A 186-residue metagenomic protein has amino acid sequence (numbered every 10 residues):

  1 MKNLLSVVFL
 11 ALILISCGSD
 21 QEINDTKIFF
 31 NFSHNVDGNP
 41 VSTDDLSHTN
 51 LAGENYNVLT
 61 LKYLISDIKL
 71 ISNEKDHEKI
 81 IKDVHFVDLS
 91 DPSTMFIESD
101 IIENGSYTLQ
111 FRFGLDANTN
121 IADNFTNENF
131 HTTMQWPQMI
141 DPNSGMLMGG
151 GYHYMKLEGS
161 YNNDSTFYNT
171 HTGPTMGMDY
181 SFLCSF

Functional and structural regions predicted by a protein language model:
K2-L10: Sec-dependent signal peptide recognition, specifically the positively charged N-region followed immediately by
L14-S16: C-terminal motif of bacterial Sec signal peptides marking the signal peptidase cleavage site
D20-F186: A short, solvent-exposed, low-complexity linear motif enriched for acidic/polar residues with Pro/Gly/Ser/Thr
